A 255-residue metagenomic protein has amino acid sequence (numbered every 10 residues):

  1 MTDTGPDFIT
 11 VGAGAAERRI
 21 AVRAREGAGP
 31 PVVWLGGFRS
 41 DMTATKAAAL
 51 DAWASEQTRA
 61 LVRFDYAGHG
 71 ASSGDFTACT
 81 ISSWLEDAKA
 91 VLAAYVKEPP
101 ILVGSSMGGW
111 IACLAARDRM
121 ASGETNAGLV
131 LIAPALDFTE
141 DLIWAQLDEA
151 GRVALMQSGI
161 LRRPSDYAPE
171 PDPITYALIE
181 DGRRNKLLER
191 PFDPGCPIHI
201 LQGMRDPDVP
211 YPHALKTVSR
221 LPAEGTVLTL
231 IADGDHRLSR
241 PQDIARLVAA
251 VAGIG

Functional and structural regions predicted by a protein language model:
M1-E26, R240: N-terminal cap/lid segment of alpha/beta-hydrolase-fold proteins
P6, S122-I231, D235-G255: The alpha/beta-hydrolase serine catalytic core
G29-G37: Short beta-strand element of the alpha/beta-hydrolase
F38-D51, P212: The serine-hydrolase catalytic nucleophile loop
A49-S73: Conserved alpha/beta-hydrolase
G70-Y95: Catalytic nucleophile-loop/oxyanion-hole region of alpha/beta-hydrolase and closely related hydrolase-like folds
L102-G104, I132: Short beta-strand immediately N-terminal to the catalytic nucleophile in serine-hydrolase-like folds
G104-A112: Gly/Ala-rich beta-loop-alpha elbow adjacent to hydrolase catalytic centers
